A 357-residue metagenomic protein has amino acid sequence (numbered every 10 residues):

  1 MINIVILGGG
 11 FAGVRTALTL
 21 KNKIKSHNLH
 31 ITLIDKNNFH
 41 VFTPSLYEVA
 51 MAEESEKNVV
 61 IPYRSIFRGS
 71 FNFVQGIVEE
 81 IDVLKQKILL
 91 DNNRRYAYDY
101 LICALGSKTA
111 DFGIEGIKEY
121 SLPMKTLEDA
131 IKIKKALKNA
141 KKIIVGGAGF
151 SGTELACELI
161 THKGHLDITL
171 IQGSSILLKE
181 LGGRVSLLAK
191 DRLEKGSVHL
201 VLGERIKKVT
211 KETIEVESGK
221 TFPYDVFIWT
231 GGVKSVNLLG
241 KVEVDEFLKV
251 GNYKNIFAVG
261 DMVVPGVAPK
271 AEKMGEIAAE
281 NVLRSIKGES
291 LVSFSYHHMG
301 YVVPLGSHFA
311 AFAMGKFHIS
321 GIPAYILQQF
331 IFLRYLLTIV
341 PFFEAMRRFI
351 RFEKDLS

Functional and structural regions predicted by a protein language model:
M1-N72, E154-L181: Beta1-alpha1 glycine-rich phosphate/pyrophosphate-binding loop at the start of Rossmann-like nucleotide-binding domains
M1-V5, F71-K142, E215-E217, I228: FAD-binding core/adjacent interface of flavoenzyme oxidoreductases
F71-E80, G164-E246: A Rossmann-like FAD-binding core segment of flavoenzymes
E119-G196, L200-L202: Predominantly flavin-linked oxidoreductase catalytic cores and closely associated redox partners
E119-N139, T221-E280: FAD-site-proximal beta/loop scaffold in flavoenzymes
K270-M299: Internal hydrophobic alpha-helix adjacent to the cofactor/substrate pocket in enzyme cavities
S307-S357: C-terminal auxiliary extensions adjacent to catalytic cores
